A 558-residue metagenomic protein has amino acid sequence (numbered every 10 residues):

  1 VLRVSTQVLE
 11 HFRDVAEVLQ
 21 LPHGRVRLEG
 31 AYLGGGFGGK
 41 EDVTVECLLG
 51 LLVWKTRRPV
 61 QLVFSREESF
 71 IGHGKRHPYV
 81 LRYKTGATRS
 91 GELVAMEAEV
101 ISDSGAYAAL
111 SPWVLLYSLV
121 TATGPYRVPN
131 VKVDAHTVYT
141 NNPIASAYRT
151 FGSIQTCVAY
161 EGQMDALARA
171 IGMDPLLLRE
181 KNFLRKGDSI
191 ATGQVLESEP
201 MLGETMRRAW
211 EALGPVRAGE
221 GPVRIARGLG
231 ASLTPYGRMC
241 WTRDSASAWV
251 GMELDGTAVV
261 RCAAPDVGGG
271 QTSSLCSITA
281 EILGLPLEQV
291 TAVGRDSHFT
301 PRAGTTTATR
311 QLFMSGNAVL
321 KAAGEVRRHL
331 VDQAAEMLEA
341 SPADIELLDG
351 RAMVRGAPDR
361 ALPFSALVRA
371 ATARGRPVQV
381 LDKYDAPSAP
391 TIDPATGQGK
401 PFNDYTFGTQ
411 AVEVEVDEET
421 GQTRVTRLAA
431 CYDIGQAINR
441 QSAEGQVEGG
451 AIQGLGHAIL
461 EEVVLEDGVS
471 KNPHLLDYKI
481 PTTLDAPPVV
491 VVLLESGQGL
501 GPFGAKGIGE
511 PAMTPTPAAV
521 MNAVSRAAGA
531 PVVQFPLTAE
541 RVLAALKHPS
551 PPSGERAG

Functional and structural regions predicted by a protein language model:
V1-L19, A109, L116, G230-L254 (+3 more regions): Conserved beta-alpha junction segments in alpha/beta enzyme cores
Q7-E29, E41-L51, V128, Q271 (+1 more regions): Active-site-proximal gating segment of KS-fold condensing enzymes and close homologs
R13, G36-R57, Q61-F64, Q271-T279: Thiamine diphosphate
Q20-R27, W54-V60, R89, V114-T234 (+2 more regions): C-terminal catalytic domains of large/alpha subunits in multi-subunit enzymes
R66-V131: Active-site cavity-forming subdomains of large catalytic enzyme subunits
K75-Y79, W241-T242, D404-G408: Short loop/turn motifs at secondary-structure junctions and domain boundaries
V94, V259, T423-T426: Generic structural signal for well-ordered beta-strand positions
R238-T300, S315: Catalytic phosphate/nucleotide-handling subdomain of diverse soluble enzymes
